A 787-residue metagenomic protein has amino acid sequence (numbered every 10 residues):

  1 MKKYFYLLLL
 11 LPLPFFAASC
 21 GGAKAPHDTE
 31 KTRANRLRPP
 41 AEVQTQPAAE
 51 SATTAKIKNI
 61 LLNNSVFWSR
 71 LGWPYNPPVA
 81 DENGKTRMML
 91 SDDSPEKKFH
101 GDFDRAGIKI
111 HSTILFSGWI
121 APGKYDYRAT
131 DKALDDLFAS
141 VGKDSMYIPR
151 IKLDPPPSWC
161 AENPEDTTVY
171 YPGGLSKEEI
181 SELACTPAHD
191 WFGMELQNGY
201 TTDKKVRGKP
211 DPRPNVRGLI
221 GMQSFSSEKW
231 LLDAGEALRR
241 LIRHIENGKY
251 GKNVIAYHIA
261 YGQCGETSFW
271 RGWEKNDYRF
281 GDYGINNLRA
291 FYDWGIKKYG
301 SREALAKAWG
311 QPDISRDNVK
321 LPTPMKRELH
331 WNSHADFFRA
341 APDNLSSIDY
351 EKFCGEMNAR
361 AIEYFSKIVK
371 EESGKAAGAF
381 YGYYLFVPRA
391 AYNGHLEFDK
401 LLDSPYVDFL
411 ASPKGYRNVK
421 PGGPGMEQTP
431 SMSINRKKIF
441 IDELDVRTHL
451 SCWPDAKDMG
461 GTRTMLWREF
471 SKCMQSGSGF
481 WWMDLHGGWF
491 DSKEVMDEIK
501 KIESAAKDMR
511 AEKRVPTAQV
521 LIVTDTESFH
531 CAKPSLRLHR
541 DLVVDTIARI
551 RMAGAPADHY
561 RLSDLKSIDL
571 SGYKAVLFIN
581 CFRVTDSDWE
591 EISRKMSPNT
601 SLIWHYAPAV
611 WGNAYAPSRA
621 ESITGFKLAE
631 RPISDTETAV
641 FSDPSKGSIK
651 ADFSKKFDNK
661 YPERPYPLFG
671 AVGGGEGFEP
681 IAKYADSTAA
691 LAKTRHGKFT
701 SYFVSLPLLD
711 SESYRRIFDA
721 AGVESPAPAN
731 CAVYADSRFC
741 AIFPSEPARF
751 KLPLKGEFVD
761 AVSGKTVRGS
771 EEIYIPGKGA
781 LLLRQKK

Functional and structural regions predicted by a protein language model:
L8-A17: Bacterial N-terminal signal peptides
C20-I148, V216-I255, P516, L570 (+4 more regions): Mature N-terminal, pre-catalytic/accessory segment of carbohydrate-active enzymes
K31, N35-R36, A41-A48, E372-S373 (+6 more regions): Hydrophobic targeting/anchoring helices
L71-L90, I114-A129, N215-E236, P342-A359 (+6 more regions): The substrate-binding groove and active-site-proximal loops of carbohydrate-active enzymes, especially glycoside
L90-G101, F398-D399, R549-D569: A short, well-structured beta->alpha microelement
E96-L134, P155-N163, Y381-F398, V407-F409 (+2 more regions): Aromatic-lined carbohydrate-binding/catalytic grooves of carbohydrate-active enzymes
P164-D403, V407: Polysaccharide-binding and catalytic clefts of secreted carbohydrate-active enzymes
T462, I579-K787: A conserved amphipathic helix/loop scaffold that creates a polar/acidic microenvironment used either to coordinate
